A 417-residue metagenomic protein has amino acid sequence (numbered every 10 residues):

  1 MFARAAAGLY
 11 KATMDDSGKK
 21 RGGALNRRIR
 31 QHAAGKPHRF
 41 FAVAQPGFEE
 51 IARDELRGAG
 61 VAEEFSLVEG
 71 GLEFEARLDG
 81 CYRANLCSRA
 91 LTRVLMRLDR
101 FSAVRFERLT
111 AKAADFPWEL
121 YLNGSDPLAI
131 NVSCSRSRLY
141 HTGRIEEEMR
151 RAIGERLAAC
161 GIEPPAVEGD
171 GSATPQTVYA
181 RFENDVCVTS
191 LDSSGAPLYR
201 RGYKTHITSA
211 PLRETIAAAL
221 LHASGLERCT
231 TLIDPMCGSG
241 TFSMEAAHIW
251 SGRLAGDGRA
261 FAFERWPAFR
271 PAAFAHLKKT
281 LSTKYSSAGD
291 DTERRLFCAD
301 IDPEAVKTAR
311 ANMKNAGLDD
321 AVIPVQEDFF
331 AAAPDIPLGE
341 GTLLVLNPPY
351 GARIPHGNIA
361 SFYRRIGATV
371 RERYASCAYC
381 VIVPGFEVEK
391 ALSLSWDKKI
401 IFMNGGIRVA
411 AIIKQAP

Functional and structural regions predicted by a protein language model:
L9-T13: Short, positively charged and aromatic/hydrophobic N-terminal segments
D16-Q176: Non-catalytic nucleic-acid substrate-recognition regions in nucleic-acid-modifying enzymes
K19-R27, A34-F48, A52-G58, F74-R89 (+4 more regions): S-adenosyl-L-methionine
A44, D300, V383-P384: Short beta-strand/turn micro-motifs composed of small residues that flank or help shape donor/cofactor-binding pockets
E73-E75, L128-A218, G252-A288, R295: Nucleic-acid modification enzymes, centered on SAM-dependent nucleic-acid methyltransferases
G124-P127, C229, T292-E293, G341: Phosphate-coordination loops involved in phosphoryl transfer and adenosine-cofactor binding
L212-P334, A352, A360: Conserved S-adenosyl-L-methionine
E327-P417: C-terminal catalytic and target-recognition region of SAM-dependent MTase-like enzymes, primarily methyltransferases
